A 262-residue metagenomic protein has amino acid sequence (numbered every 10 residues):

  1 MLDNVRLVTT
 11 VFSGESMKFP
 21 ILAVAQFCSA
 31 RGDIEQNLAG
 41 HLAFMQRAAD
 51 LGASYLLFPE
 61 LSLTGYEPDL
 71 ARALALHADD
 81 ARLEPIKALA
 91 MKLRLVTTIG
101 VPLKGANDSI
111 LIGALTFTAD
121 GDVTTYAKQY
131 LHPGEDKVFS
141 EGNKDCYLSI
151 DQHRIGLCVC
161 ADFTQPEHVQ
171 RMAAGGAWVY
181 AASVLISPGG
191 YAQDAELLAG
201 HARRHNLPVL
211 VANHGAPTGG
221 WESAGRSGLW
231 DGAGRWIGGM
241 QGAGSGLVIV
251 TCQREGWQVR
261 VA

Functional and structural regions predicted by a protein language model:
L7-S16: Short, Lys/Arg-enriched N-terminal segments with co-localized hydrophobic residues within the first ~10-30 amino acids
K18-A23: Extreme N-terminal starter segment of soluble prokaryotic enzymes
Q26-R31: Short polar catalytic/cofactor-binding loops
I34, L38-A119, S187-L207: Cys-nucleophile CN-hydrolase/nitrilase-fold catalytic domain and related Cys-dependent amidase chemistry that acts on
A81-T98, T164-L247: CN hydrolase (nitrilase-like) catalytic-core segments centered on the catalytic cysteine and neighboring Lys/Glu
G105-G175, P188-G190, D194-E196, Q253-A262: Active-site catalytic loop in hydrolytic enzyme cores
